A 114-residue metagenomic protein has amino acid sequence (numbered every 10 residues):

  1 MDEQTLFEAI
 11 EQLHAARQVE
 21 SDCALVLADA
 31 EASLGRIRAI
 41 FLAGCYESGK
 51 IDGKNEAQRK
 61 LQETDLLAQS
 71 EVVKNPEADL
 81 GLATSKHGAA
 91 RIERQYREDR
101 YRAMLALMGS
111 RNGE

Functional and structural regions predicted by a protein language model:
M1-E114: Charge-rich amphipathic alpha-helical interaction elements
